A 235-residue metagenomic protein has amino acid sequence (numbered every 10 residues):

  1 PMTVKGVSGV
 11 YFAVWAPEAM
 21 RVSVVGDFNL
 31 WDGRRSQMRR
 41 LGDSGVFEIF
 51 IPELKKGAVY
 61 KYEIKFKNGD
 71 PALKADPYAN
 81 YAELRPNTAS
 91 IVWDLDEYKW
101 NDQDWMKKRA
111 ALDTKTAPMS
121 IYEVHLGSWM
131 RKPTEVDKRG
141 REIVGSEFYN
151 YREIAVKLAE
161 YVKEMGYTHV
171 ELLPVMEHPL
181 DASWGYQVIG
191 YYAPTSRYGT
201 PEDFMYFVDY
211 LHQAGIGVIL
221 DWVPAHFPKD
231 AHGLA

Functional and structural regions predicted by a protein language model:
P1-Y11, L41-E123, S128-E142, S146-F148 (+1 more regions): The feature marks proteins involved in alpha-glucan
V14, G26, I51, I64 (+2 more regions): Glycine-rich, histidine-containing beta strand-loop boundary motifs that form or position
W15-V22, K55: Short proline/glycine-enriched turn/loop motifs at strand-loop junctions of beta-rich domains
A16, W31-G33, I49: Beta-strand-enriched, solvent-exposed domains that form extended recognition/catalytic surfaces
V22-V24, Y60: Short beta-strand elements bearing conserved aromatic residues within extracellular beta-rich modules
D27-D32, K67: Change "in extracellular beta-sheet-rich domains … of secreted and cell-surface proteins" to "in beta-sheet-rich domains
R34-G42: Solvent-exposed serine/threonine-rich low-complexity stretches and specific carbohydrate-binding patches
Q103-T116, H125-A235: Substrate-binding/active-site clefts of carbohydrate-active enzymes
